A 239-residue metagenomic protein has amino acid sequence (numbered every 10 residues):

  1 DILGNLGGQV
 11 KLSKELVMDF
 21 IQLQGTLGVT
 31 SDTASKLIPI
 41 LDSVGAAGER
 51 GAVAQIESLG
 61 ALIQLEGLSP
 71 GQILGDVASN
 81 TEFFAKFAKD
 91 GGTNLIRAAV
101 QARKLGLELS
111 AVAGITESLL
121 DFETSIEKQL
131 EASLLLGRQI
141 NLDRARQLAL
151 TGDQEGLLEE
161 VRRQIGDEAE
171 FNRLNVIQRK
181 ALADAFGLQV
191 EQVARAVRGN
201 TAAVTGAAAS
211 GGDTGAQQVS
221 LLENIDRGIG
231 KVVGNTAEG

Functional and structural regions predicted by a protein language model:
D1-G239: Amphipathic alpha-helical assembly segments that mediate oligomerization or membrane-associated assembly across
